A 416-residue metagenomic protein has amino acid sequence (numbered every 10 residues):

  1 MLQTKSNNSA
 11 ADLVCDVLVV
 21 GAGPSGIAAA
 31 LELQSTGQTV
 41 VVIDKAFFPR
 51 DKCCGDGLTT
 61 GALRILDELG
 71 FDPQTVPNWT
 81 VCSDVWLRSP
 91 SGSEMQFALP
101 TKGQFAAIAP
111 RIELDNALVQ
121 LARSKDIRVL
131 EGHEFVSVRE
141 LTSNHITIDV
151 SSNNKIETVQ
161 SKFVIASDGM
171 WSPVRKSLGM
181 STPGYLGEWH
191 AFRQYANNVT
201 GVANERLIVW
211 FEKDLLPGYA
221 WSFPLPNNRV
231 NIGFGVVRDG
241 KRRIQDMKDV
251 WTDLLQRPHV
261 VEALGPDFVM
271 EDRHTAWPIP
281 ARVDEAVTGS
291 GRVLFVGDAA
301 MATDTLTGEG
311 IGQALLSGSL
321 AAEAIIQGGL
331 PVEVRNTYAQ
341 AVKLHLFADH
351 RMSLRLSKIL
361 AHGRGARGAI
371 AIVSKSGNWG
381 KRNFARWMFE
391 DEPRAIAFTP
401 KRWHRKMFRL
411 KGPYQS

Functional and structural regions predicted by a protein language model:
S9-S25: Beta1/beta-strand and adjacent pyrophosphate-binding region of the FAD-binding site in flavoprotein oxidoreductases
S25, F48, W171: Conserved Rossmann-like nucleotide-cofactor binding loop
L31-C54: Glycine-rich FAD pyrophosphate-binding loop
F47-D67: Conserved N-terminal glycine-rich FAD pyrophosphate-binding loop of Rossmann-like flavoproteins
L63, D67-A117: A conserved beta-strand/loop capping segment in the N-terminal third of enzymes that catalyze redox or closely related
N78, G240-A324, L330-V332: FAD/FMN-dependent oxidoreductases across multiple families
L121-E262: Predominantly flavin-linked oxidoreductase catalytic cores and closely associated redox partners
E323-S416: C-terminal helical "tail/cap" subdomain of flavin- and related membrane-associated enzymes
